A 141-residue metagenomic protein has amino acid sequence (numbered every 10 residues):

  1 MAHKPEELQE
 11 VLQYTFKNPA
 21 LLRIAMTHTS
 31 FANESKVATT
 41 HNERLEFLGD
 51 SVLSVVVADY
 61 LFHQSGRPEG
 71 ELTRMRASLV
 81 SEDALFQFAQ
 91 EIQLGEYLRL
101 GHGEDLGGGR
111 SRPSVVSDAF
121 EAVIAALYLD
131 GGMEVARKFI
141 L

Functional and structural regions predicted by a protein language model:
M1-L141: RNase III-family endoribonuclease catalytic core
